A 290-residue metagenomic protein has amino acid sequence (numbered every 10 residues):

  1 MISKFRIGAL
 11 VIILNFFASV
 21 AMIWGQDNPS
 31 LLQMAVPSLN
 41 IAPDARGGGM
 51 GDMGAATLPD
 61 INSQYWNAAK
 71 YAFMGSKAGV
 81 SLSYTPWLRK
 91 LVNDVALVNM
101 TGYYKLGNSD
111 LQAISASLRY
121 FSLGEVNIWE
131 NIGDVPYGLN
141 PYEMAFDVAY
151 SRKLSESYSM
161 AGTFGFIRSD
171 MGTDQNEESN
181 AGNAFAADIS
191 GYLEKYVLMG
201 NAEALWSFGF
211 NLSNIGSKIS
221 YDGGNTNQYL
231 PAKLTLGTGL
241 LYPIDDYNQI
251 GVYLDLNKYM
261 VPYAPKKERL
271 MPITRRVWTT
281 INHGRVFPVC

Functional and structural regions predicted by a protein language model:
M1-I12: Bacterial N-terminal signal peptides that target proteins for export
I2, S19-V20: Eukaryotic non-globular interaction segments with acidic/serine-rich, low-complexity composition and alpha-helical
V11-S19: Bacterial N-terminal signal peptides
W24-C290: Subset of outer-membrane beta-barrel
